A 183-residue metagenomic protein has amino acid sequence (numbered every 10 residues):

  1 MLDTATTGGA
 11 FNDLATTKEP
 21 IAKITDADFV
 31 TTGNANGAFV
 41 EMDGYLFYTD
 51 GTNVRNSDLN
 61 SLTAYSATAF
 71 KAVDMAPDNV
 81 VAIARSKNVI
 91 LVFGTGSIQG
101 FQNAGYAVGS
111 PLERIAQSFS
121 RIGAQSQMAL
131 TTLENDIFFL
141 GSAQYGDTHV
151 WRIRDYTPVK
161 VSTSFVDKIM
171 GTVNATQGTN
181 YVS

Functional and structural regions predicted by a protein language model:
M1-D13, D58: Beta-propeller domains
T6-T7, G37, E41-Y45, N53 (+1 more regions): Beta-sheet-dominated scaffold domains
G9-Y45, A64-A72: Asp-box/WD-like beta-propeller blade repeats and closely related beta-sheet repeat scaffolds
F11, I21, D26, T52 (+3 more regions): Generic N-terminal initiation segments characterized by hydrophobic and/or small/turn-forming residues
T52-V54, L59-L62, F70, R154-P158: Long, distal/terminal scaffolding or interaction modules with repetitive or compositionally biased sequence
